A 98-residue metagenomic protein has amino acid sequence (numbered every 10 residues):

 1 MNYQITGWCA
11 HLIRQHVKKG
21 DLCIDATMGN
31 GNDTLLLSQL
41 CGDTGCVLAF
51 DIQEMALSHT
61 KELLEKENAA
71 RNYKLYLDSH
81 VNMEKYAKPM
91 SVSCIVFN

Functional and structural regions predicted by a protein language model:
M1-D21, A26, L35, Q39: S-adenosyl-L-methionine
V17, C41-D43, A69: Short, structurally constrained coil/turn elements that cap an alpha-helix or connect an alpha-helix to the following
G29-G31: Conserved glycine-rich SAM-binding loop
C46-D51: Conserved SAM-binding motif I beta-strand of class I
L57-S93: S-adenosyl-L-methionine
V96-F97: A conserved beta-strand element that flanks and buttresses the S-adenosyl-L-methionine
